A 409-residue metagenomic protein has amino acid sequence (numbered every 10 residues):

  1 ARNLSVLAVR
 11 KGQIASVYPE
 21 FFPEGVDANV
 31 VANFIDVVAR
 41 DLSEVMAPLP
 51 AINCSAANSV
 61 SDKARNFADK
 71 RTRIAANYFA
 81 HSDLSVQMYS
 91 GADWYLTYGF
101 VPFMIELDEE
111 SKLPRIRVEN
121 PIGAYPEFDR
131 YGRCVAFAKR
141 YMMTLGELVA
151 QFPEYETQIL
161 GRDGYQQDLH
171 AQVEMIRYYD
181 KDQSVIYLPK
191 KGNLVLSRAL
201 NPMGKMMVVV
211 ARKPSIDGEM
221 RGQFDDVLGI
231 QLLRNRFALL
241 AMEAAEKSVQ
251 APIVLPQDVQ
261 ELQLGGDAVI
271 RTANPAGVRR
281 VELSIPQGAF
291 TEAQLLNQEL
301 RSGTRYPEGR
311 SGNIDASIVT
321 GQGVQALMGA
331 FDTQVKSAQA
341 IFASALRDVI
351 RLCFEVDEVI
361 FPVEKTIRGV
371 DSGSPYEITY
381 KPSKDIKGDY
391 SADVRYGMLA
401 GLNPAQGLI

Functional and structural regions predicted by a protein language model:
A1-H170, Q294, Q406: Extended, helix-rich architectural segments
A1-V30, A76, G161-A171, D217-L239 (+2 more regions): Short, charge-rich amphipathic segments
G12, I105-E261, R279, E299: Structured, contiguous alpha/beta core segments that scaffold functional sites
F34-P50, C54-A68, A75, R198-R212 (+1 more regions): Long amphipathic alpha-helical segments
D69, R73-L84, D93-D108, M143 (+8 more regions): A broad, structural surface signal
F100-P102, V185, E308: Beta-sheet entry/capping signal
F103, L107-E109, N120-I122, A238 (+4 more regions): Short, flexible loop/turn elements at secondary-structure junctions
